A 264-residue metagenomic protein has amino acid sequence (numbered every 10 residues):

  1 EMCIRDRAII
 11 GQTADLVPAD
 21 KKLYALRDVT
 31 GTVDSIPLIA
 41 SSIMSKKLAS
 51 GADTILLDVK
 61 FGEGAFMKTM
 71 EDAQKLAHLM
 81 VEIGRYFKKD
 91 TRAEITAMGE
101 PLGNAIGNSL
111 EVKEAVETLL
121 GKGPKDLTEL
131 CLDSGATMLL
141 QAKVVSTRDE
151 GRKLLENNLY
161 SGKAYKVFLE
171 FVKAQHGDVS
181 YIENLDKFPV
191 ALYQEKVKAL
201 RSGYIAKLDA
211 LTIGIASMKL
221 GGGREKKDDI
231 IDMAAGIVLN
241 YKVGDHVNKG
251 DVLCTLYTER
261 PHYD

Functional and structural regions predicted by a protein language model:
M2-I4: Short, small-residue-biased leader/transition segments that mark boundaries at the very start of proteins
D6-R7, K89: Short aromatic/hydrophobic-glycine micro-motifs
R7-A8, T54: Residue-level preference for the first positions of well-ordered beta-strands
A8-D15: Glycine-rich nucleotide/cofactor/substrate-binding loop typically near the N-terminus or early in the first domain
T13, T30-D264: Well-ordered secondary-structure scaffolds
A19-D28, F61: Gly-rich Lys/Arg/Thr-decorated short loops/hinges at beta-loop-alpha junctions or inter-strand turns that position
